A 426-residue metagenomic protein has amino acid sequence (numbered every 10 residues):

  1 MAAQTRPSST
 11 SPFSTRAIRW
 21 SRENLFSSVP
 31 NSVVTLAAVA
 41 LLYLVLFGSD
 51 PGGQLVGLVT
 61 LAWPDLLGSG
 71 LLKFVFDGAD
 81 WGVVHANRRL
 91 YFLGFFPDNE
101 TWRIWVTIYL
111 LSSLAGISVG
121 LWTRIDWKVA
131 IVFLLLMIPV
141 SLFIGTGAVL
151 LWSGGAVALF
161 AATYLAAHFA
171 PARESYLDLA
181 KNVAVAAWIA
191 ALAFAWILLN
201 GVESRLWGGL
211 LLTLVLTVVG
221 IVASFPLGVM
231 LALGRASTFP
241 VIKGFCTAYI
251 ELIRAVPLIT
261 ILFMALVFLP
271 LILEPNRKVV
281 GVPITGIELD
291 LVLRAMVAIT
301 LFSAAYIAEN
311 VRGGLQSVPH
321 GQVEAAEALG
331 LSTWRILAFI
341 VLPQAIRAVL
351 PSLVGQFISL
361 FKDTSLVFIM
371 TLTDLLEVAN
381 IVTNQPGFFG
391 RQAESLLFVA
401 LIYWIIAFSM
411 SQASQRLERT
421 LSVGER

Functional and structural regions predicted by a protein language model:
A2-R426: Transmembrane alpha-helices and adjacent helix-loop boundaries
